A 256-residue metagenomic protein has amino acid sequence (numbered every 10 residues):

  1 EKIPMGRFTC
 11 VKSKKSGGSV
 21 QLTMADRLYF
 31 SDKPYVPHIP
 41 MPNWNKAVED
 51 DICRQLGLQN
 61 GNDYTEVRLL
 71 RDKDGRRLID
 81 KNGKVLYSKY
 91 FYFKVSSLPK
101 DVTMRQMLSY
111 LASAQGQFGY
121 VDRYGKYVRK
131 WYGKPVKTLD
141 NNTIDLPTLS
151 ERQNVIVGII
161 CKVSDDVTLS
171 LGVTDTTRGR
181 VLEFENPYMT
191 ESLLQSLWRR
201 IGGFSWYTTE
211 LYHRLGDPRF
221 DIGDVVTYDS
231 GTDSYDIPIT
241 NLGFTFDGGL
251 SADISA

Functional and structural regions predicted by a protein language model:
E1-K14, P42-Q59, L70, S109 (+2 more regions): Short, acidic/charged, Gly/Pro-enriched secondary-structure junctions
K2, K14-S16, L111, V121 (+5 more regions): A generic structural signal for short, solvent-exposed coil/turn residues that cap or connect secondary-structure
P4-K12, T177-E183, L194-L197: Short, mixed-charge, low-aromatic patches
G6, G18-V20, G125, Y235 (+1 more regions): Envelope-exposed proteins and targeting segments
T9, E66-R68, F118-Y120, V157-G158 (+1 more regions): Ordered hydrophobic segments in well-structured contexts
K14-R152, T174, Y188: Charged- and aromatic-enriched interaction segments used to assemble and dock large macromolecular complexes
L22-M24, S31, I39, V136-V181 (+3 more regions): Acidic, low-complexity/disordered segments
E191-Y207: Short, basic/aromatic beta-hairpin or loop at an interaction surface
